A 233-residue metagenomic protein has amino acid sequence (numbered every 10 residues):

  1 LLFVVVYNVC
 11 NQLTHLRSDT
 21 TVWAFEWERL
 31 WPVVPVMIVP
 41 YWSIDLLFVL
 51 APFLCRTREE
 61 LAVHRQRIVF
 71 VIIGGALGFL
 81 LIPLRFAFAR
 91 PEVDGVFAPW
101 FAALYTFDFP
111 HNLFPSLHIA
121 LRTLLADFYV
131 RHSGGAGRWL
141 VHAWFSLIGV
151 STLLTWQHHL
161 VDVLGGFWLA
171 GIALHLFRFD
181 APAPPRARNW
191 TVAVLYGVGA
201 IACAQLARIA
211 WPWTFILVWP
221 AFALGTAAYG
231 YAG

Functional and structural regions predicted by a protein language model:
L1-A87, P91-F107, V130-W139, A143 (+2 more regions): Terminal transmembrane helix and immediately flanking juxtamembrane interfaces of multi-pass membrane proteins
D108-R131: Alpha-helical transmembrane segments of helical membrane proteins, especially in multi-pass transport, channel
F109, V150-Q157: Transmembrane alpha-helix interface/packing and boundary motifs in multi-pass membrane proteins, characterized by
P115-S116, W156-L160: Replace "multi-pass membrane enzymes" with "multi-pass membrane proteins
